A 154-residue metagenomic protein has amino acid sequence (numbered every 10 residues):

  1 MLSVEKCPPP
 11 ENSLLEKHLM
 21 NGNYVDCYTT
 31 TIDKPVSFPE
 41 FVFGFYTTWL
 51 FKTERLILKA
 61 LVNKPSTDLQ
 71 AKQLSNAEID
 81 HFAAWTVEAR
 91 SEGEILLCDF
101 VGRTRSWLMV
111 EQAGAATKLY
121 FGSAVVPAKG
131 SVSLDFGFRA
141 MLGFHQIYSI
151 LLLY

Functional and structural regions predicted by a protein language model:
M1-D68: Hydrophobic ligand-binding cavity/cleft-lining segments
V25-T29, E94, K118-Y120: Intrinsic-disorder/low-complexity, polar/charged segments enriched in Ser/Thr/Lys/Arg/Asp/Glu/Gln
D68-E78: Short aromatic-glycine motifs in intrinsically disordered, low-complexity regions
N76-A115: Hydrophobic-ligand binding "helix-grip"
G102-G143: Beta-strand/loop substructures that line and gate deep hydrophobic ligand-binding cavities in soluble
H145-Y154: Long, compositionally biased interface segments
